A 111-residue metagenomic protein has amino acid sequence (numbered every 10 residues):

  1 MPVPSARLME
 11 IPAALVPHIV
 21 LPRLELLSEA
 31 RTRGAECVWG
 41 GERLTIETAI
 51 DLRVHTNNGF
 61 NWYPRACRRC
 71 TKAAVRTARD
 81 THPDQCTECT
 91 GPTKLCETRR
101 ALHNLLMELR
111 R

Functional and structural regions predicted by a protein language model:
M1-R31, D84-R111: Short, intrinsically disordered terminal segments enriched in charged and Pro/Gly residues
A13-L27, E47-R53, Y63-R68: Short Cys/His-rich Zn2+-coordinating modules
R31-G34, N61-P64, D80-P83, T90: Processing junctions and N-termini across compartments
T32-N61: Short recognition patches in nucleic-acid-associated and regulatory proteins
C37-G41, C67, C86: Short cysteine-rich clusters marking metal-coordination/redox-active sites
I46-D51, T77-R79, C96-R99: Short Cys/His-rich "knuckle" micro-motifs
R53-K72, P92-R100: Cysteine-rich micro-motifs
R69-C86: Amphipathic protein-protein interaction modules
